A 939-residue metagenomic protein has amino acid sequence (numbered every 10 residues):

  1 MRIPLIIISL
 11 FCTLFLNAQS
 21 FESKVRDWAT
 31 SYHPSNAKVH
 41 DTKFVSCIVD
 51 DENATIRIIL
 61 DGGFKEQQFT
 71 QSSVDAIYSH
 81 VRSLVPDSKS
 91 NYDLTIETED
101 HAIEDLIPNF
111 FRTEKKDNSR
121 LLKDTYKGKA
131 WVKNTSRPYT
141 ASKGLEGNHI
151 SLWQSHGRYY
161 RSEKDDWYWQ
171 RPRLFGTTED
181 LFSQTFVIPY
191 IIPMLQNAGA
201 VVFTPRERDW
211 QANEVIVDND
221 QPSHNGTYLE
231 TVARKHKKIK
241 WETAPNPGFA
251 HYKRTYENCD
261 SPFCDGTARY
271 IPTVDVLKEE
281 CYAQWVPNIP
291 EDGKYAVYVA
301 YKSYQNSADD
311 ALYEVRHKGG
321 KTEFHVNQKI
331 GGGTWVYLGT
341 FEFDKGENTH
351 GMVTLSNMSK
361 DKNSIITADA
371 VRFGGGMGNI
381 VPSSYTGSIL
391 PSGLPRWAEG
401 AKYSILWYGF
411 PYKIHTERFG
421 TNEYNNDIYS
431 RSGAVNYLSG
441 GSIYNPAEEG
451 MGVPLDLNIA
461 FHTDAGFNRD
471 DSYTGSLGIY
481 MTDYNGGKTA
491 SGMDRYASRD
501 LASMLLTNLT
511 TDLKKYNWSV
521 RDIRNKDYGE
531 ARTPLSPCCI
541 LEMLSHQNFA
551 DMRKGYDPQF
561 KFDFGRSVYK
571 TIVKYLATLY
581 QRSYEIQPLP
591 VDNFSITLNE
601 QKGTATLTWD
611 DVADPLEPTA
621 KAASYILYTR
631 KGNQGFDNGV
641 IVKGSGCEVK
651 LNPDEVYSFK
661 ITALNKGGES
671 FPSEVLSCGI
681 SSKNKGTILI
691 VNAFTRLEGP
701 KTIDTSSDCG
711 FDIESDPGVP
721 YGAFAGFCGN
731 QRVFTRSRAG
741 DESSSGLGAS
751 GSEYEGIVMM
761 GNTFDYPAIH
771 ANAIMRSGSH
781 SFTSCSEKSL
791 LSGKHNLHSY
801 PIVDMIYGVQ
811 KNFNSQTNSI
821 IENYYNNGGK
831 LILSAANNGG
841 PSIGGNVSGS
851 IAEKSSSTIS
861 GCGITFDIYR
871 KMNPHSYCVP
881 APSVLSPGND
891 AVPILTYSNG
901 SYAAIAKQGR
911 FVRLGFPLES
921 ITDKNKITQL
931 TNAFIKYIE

Functional and structural regions predicted by a protein language model:
Y190-A198, R206-E207, V675-P801, L918 (+1 more regions): Aromatic-Pro/Gly-enriched surface loop or interdomain linker that acts as a lid/target-recognition segment
D260, A268, T349-M352, A370-G378 (+5 more regions): Active-site-adjacent mobile loop/cap segments within catalytic or ligand-binding domains
G266-I289: Short beta-strands within extracellular/lumenal beta-sheet-rich domains
C281-Q305: A short beta-strand element within beta-rich, extracytoplasmic domains of secreted/secretory-pathway proteins
V353-I365: Short beta-strand-plus-loop segments that form exposed binding edges in beta-rich domains
Y575-T619, P653, G667-G686: Pro/Thr/Ser/Gly-rich low-complexity, intrinsically disordered linker/stalk tracts
E648-E669: Beta-strand-rich modules
N796, D804-N899, R913, D923 (+1 more regions): A glycine-rich, often tryptophan-bearing local segment used as a flexible ligand/cofactor-contacting loop or short
